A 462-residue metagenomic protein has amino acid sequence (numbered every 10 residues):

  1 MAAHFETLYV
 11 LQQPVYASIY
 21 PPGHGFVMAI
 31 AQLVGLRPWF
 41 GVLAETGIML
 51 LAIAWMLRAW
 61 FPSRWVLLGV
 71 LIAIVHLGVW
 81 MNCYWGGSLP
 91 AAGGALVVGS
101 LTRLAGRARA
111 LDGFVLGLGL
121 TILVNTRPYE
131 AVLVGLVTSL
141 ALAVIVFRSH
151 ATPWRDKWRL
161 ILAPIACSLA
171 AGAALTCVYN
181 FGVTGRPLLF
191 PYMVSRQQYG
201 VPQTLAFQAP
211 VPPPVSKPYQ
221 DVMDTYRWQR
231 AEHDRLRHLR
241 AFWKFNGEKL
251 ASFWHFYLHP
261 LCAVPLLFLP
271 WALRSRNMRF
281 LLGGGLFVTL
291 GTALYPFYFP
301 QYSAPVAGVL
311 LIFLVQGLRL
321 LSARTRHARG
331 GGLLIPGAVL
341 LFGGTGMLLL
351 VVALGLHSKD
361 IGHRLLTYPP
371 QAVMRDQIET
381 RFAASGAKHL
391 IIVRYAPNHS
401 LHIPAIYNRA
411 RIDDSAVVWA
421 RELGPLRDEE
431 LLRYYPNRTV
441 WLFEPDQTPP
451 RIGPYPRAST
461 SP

Functional and structural regions predicted by a protein language model:
M1-Q32, R196-A251: Interfacial juxtamembrane loops and adjacent helix segments that form the catalytic/substrate-binding surfaces
V10, A17-S18, P22-G25, A29 (+7 more regions): Aromatic- and kink-enriched transmembrane "portal" helix at the membrane-lumen/periplasm boundary that abuts
V27, V97-V115, F147-A151, L318: Membrane-interface transmembrane helices that cradle and orient dolichyl/undecaprenyl
I48-I53, L140-H150, R240-L282, L286: Hydrophobic, aromatic-rich transmembrane alpha-helices and their immediate juxtamembrane boundary segments
I53-V75, A92, A105-V115, M278-G283: Transmembrane-helix signature of polytopic, membrane-embedded enzymes that assemble or transfer cell-envelope glycans
R64, L118, G135, S139 (+4 more regions): Signature aromatic-anchored transmembrane alpha helix within multi-pass, membrane-resident enzymes that catalyze glycan
G69, A73, V115-L120, V137 (+5 more regions): Transmembrane alpha-helix segments characteristic of polytopic inner-membrane glycan-assembly/cell-envelope
G87-L89, G93, T126, V132-L133 (+3 more regions): Hydrophobic/aromatic-rich transmembrane helices and adjacent perimembrane loops
